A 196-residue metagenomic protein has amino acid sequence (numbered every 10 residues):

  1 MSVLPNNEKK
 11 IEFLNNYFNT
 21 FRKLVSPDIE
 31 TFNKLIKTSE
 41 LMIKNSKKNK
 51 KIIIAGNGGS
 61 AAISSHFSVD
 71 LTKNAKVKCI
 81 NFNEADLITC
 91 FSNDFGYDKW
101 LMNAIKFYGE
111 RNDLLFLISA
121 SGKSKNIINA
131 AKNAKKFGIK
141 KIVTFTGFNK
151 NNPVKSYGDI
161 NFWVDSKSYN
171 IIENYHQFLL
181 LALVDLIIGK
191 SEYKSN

Functional and structural regions predicted by a protein language model:
M1-I29: Generic N-terminal amphipathic, Lys/Arg-enriched alpha-helix
I11, F32-L35, D98: Short, structured helix-loop boundary elements
F18-R22, I29, K47, N83 (+1 more regions): A short alpha-helix capping/helix-coil boundary motif
P27-K48: A short, well-structured juxtamembrane/interface segment
I43, I53-N196: Glycine-rich phosphate-binding loops that contact phosphosugars or nucleotide phosphates
